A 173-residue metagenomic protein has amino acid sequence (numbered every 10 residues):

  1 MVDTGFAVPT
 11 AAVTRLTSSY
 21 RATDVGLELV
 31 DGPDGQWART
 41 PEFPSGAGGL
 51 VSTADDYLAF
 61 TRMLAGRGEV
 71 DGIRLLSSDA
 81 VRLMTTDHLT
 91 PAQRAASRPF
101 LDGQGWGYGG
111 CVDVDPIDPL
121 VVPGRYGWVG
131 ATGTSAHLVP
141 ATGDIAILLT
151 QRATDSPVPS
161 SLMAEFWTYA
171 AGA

Functional and structural regions predicted by a protein language model:
M1-D118: Short, surface-exposed loop or secondary-structure junction motifs that flank catalytic or metal-binding residues
T23-D24, P140-T142: Short acidic-glycine loop/turn motifs at beta-strand connectors
A95-S97, V121-P123, L149-T150, V158-S160: Short conserved micro-motifs at the rims of enzyme active sites and ligand-binding pockets
Y108-V139: Short, Gly/Ser/Thr-enriched beta-strand-loop segments that form substrate-interacting elements of hydrolase/peptidase
T134, T142, Y169: C-terminal helical cap and adjacent loop that interface with cofactors, partners, or active-site loops
A136-H137, G143-R152: Short, well-ordered beta-strand elements
R152-A173: Generic C-terminus detector
